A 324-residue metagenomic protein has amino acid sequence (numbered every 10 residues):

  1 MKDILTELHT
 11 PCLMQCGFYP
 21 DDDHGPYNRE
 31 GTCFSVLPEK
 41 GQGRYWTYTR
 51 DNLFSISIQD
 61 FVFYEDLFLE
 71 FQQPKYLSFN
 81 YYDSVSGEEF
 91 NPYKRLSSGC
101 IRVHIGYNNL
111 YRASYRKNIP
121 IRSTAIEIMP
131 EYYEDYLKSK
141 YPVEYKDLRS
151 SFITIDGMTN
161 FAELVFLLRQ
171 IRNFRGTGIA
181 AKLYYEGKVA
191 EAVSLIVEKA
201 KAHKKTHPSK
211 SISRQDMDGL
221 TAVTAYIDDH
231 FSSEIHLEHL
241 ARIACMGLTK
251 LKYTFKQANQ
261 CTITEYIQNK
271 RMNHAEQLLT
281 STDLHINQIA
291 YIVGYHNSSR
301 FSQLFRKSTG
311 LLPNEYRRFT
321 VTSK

Functional and structural regions predicted by a protein language model:
M1-E30: Short Lys/Arg-enriched alpha/beta "domain-start" segment
I4-L5, F90-M217, L237, R242-L248 (+4 more regions): Alpha-helical bundle regulatory/interaction domains
R29-Y145: N-terminal regulatory/effector-sensing and dimerization cores that precede helix-turn-helix DNA-binding domains
T221, A225, D229, E234-H239 (+2 more regions): Terminal helix-turn-helix DNA-binding modules in bacterial transcription factors
K250-L251, F255, R300-F301, F305: Short hydrophobic/aromatic patch on the recognition helix
Q260, G294, F305-R306, G310-P313: Conserved phosphate-binding and hydrolysis motifs of nucleotide-dependent enzymes
